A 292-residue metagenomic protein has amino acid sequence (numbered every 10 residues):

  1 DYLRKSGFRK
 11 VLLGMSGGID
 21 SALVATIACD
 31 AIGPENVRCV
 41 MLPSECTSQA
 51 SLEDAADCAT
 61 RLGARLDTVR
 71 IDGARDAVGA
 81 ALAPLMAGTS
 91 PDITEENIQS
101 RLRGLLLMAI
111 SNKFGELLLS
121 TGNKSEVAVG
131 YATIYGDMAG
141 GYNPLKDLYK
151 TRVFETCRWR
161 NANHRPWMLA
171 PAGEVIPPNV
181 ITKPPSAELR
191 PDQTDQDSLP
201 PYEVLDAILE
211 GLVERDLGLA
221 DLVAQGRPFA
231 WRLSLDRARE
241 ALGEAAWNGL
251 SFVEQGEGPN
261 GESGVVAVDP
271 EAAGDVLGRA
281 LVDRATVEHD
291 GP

Functional and structural regions predicted by a protein language model:
D1-S16, D20-F252: ATP/NTP-dependent adenylation/nucleotidyl-transfer catalytic domains that generate, transfer, or process NMP-activated
V253-N260, A267-D269, A273, L281 (+1 more regions): Intrinsic low-complexity, disordered N-terminal segments enriched in polar/charged/small residues
